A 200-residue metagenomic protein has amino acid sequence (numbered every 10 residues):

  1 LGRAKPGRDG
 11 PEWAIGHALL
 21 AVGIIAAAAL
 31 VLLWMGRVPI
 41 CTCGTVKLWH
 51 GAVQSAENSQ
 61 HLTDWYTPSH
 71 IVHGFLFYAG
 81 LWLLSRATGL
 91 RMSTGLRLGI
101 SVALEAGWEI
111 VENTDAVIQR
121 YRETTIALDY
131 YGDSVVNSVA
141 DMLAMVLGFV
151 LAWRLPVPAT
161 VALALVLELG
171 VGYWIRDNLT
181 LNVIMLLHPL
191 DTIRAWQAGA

Functional and structural regions predicted by a protein language model:
G2, R8-Y130, V135, V146-A200: Bulky hydrophobic segments
